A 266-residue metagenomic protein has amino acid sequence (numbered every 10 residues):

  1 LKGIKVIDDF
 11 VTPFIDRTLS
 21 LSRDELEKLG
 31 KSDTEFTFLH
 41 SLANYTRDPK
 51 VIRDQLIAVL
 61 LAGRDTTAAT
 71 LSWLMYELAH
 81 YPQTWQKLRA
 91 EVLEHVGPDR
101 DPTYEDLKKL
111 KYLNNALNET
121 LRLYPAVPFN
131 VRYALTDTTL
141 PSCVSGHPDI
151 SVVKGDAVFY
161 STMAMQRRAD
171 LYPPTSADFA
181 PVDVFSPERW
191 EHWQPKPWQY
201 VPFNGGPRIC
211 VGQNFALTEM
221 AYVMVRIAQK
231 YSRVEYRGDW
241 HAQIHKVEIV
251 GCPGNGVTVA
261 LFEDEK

Functional and structural regions predicted by a protein language model:
L1-F10, T46, L61, E105-N115 (+3 more regions): Cytochrome P450
K2-T70, P187: Conserved cytochrome P450 catalytic core segment spanning the I/J/K helices
E27-E35, E77-V127, A134-T136, V153-D156 (+1 more regions): Cytochrome P450 I-helix active-site segment
T66-A79, V223: Short, small-residue alpha-helix embedded
P82-T84, K196, I209, Q213-C252: Cytochrome P450 heme-binding "Cys pocket" and the immediately downstream C-terminal segment
Y160-W193: Conserved cytochrome P450 K-helix/beta-meander segment immediately N-terminal to the heme-binding cysteine loop
C252-K266: C-terminal helix/juxtamembrane-tail motif
